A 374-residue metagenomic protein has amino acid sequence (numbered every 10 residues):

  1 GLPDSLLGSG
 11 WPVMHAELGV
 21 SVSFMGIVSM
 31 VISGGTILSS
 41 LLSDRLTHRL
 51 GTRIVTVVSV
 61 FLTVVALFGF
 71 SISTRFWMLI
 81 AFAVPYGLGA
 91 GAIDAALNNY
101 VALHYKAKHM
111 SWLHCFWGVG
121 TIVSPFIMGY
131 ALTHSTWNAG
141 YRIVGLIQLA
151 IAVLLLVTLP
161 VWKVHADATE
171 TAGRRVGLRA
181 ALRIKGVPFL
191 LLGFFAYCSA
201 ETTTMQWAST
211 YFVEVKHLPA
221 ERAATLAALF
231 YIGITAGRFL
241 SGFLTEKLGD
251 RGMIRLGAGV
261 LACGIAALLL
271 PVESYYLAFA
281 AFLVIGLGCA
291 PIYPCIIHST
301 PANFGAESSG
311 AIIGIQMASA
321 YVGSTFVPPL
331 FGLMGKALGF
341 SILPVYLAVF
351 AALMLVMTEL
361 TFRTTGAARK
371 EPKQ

Functional and structural regions predicted by a protein language model:
L7-G8, K185-A228, I232-A236: Extracytoplasmic gate region of multi-pass secondary transporters
G19, G51, I72-W77, H217 (+2 more regions): Helix-breaking motifs and short loop linkers at transmembrane-helix boundaries and internal kinks in secondary membrane
L38-W77: Conserved MFS/SLC helix-loop-helix module at the cytosolic interface between two early adjacent transmembrane helices
S39-T52, G237-D250, G335: Helix-to-loop junctions at the C-terminal end of transmembrane segments in multipass secondary transporters
F82-F116: Cytoplasmic helix-loop-helix junction between adjacent transmembrane helices in 12-TM secondary transporters
W112-K163, Y197: Helix-loop-helix hairpin linking two adjacent transmembrane segments in secondary transporters
L248-I296: C-terminal transmembrane helical hairpin of 12-TM major facilitator-type secondary transporters
N303-F340: A late C-terminal transmembrane helix in Major Facilitator Superfamily
